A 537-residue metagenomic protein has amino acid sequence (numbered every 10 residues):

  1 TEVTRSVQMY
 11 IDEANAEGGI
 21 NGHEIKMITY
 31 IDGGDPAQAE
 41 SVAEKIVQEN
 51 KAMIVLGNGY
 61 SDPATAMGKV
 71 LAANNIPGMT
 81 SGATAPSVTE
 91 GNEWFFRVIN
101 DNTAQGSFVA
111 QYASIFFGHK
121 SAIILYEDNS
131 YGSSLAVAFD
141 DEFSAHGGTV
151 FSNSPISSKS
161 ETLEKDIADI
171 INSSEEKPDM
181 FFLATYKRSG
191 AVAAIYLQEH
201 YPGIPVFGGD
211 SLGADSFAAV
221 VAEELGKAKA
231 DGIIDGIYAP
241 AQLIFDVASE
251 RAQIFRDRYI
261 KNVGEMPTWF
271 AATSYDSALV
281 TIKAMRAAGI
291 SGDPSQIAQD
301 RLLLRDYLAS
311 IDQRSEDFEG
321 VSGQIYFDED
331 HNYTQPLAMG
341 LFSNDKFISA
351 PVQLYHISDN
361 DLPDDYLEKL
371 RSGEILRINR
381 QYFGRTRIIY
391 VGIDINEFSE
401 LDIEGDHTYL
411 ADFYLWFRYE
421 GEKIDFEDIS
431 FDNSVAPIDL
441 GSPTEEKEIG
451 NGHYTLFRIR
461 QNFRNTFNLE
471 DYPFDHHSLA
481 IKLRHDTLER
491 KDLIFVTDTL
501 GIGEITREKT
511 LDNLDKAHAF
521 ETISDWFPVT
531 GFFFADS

Functional and structural regions predicted by a protein language model:
R5, A37, K51-E161, G203-A239: Extracytoplasmic ligand/sensor domains, especially the bilobed periplasmic-binding protein
R5-M27, S144-G147: Signal peptide-proximal N-terminal region of secreted/periplasmic/extracellular or secretory-lumen proteins
G33-M53, Q111-Y112, T162-K177: Short, well-structured alpha-helical segments in soluble
S61-A72, P178-H200, V280: Hydrophobic alpha-helical
N100, A194-Y275, A287-G292: Extracellular/periplasmic periplasmic-binding protein-like sensory domains
K261-A271, K283-F347: Segments of small-molecule ligand-sensing domains
R305, H331, G340-R380: Extracytoplasmic ectodomains of secretory-pathway proteins
D364-E404, Y409-S537: Non-transmembrane, solvent-exposed beta-strand/loop segments in proteins with extracellular/lumenal exposure or large
